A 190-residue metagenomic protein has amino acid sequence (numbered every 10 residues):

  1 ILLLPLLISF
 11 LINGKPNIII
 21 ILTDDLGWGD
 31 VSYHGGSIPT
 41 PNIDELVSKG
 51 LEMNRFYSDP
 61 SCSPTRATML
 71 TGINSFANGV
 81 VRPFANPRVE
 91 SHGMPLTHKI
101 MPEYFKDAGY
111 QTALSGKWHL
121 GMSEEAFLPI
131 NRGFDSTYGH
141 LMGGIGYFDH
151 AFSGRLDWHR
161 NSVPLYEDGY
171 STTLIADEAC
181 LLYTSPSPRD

Functional and structural regions predicted by a protein language model:
I1-L2, L181: Accessible peptide chain termini
L2-S9: Bacterial N-terminal signal peptides
F10-S185: Formylglycine-dependent sulfatase
P186-D190: A short, hydrophobic C-terminal helix/tail in secreted or cell-surface proteins
